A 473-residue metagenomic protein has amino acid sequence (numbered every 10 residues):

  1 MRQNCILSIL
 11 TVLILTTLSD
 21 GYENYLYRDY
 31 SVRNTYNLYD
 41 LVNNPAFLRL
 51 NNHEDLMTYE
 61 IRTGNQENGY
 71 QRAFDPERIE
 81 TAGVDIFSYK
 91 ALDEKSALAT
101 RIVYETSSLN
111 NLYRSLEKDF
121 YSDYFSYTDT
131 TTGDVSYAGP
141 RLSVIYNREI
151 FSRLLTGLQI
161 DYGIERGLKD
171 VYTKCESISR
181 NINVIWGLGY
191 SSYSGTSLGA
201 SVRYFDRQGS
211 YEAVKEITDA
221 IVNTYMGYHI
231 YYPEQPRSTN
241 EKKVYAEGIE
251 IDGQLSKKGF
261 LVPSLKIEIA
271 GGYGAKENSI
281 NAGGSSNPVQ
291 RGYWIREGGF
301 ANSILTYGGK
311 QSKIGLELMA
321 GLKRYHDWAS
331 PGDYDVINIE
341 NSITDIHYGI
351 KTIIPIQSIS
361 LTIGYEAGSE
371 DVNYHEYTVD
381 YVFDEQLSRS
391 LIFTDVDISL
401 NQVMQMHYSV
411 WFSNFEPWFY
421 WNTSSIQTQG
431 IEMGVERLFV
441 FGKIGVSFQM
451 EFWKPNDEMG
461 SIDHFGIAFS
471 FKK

Functional and structural regions predicted by a protein language model:
T17-N110, D123: N-terminal, post-signal peptide beta-strand-biased segments of exported outer-membrane/organellar beta-barrel and other
M57-I61, T100-I102, L158-I160, W186 (+9 more regions): Membrane-embedded beta-strand positions of outer-membrane beta-barrel proteins
I61-E67, Y104-S108, R148, Y162-R166 (+8 more regions): Transmembrane beta-strands of outer-membrane beta-barrel pores
F74-E80, T132-S136, K174-I178, E241-E247 (+5 more regions): Replace "Gram-negative outer membrane beta-barrel proteins" with "bacterial and organellar outer membrane beta-barrel
A91-K95, E149-R153, S191-G195, K258-V262 (+5 more regions): Outer-membrane beta-barrel channels and translocator barrels
R114-S126, R203-Y245, E277-G292: Short, flexible helix-coil linker/hinge segments at the edges of structured domains or between repeats
I230-I353: Long, internal scaffold/assembly segments composed of regular secondary structure
S461-K473: Outer-membrane beta-barrel "beta-signal"
